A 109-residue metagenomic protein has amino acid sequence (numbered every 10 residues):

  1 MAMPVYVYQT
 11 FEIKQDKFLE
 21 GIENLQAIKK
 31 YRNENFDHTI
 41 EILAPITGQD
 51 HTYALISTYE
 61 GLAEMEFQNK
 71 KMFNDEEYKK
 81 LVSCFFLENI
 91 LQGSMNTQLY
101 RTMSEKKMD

Functional and structural regions predicted by a protein language model:
M1-E20, M103-D109: Surface-exposed interaction/gating patches
M1-M3, I13-K14, I40-E41, Y53-I56: Short hydrophobic/aromatic-rich motifs at helix boundaries and adjacent loops
V5-T10, G21, Y53-S57, T97: Short, structured motif recognition centered on aromatic/hydrophobic residues
E12-K14, T58-E60, Y100: Solvent-exposed residues in well-ordered beta-strands and their adjoining turns, especially edge/terminal strands
E23-I42, T58-N96: An amphipathic, aromatic/His-enriched active-site/gating alpha helix that lines ligand/cofactor pockets
G48-H51: Short acidic/glycine-enriched loop/turn segments that link adjacent beta-strands
Q92-G93, R101-E105: Generic structural "secondary-structure junction" signal
